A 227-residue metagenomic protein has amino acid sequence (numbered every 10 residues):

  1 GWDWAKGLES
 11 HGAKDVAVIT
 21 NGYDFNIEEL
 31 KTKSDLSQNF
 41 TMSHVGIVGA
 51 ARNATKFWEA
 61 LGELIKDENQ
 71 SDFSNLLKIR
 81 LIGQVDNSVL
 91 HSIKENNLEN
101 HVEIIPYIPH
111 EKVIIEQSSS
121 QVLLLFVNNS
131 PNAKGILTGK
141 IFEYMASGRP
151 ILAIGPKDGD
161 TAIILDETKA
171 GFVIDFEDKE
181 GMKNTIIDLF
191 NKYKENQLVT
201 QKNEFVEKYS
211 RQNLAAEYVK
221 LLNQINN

Functional and structural regions predicted by a protein language model:
D3, I19-G22: Carbohydrate-associated surface elements
G22-Q38: Acidic anion/phosphate-binding donor-loop and adjacent secondary structure in glycosyltransferase catalytic cores
S34-R52, W58-G62, L214: Conserved donor-binding/catalytic core segment of Leloir-type glycosyltransferases
E68-G83, N87-K112: Nucleotide-activated donor-binding/catalytic signature segment of Leloir-type glycosyltransferases, i.e., the conserved
H101, Q117-K134: Acidic donor-binding loop of glycosyltransferase active sites
V122-L125, E143-G155: Short hydrophobic beta-strand element within catalytic cores of glycosyltransferases and related nucleotide-activated
P156-I187: Change "using UDP/GDP/dTDP sugars" to "using nucleotide sugars
E177-G181, K194-Q224: A charged, aromatic-enriched C-terminal amphipathic alpha-helix characteristic of glycosyltransferases across folds
